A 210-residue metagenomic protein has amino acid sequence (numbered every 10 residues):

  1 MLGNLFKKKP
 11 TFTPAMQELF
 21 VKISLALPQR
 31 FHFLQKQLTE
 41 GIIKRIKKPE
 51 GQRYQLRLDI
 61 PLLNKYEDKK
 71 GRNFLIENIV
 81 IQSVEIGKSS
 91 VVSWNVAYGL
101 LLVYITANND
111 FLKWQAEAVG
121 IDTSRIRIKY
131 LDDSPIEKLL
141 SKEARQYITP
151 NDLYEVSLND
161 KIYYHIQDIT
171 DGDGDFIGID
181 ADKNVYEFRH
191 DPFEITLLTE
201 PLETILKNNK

Functional and structural regions predicted by a protein language model:
M1-N73, F111-I162: N-terminal domain-onset segments
G71-R72, E77, I81-L102, T106-N109 (+1 more regions): Long, low-complexity, intrinsically disordered segments enriched in glycines and aromatic residues
